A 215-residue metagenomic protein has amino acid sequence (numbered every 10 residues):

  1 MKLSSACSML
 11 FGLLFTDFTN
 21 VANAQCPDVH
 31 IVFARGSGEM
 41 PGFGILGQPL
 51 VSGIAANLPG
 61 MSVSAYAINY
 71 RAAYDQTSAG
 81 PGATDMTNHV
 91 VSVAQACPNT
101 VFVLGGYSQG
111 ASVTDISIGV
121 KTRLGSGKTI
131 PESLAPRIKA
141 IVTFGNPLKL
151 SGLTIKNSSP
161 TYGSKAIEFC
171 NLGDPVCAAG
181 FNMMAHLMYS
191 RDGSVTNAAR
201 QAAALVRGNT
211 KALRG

Functional and structural regions predicted by a protein language model:
M1-Q25, R214-G215: Fungal secretory targeting signals
A24-C26, P59-G60, A96-C97, V113 (+2 more regions): Extracellular/periplasmic catalytic domains that process cell-envelope and extracellular macromolecules
C26-V101, N171-V195, A199-K211: Active-site catalytic motif of lipid deacylating hydrolases and related acyltransferases
M61-A65, V103-G105, G119, R123: A residue-level marker of the well-folded mature domains of exported/periplasmic proteins
L104-G110, T114: Gly/Ala-rich beta-loop-alpha elbow adjacent to hydrolase catalytic centers
L124-A140: Short mixed-charge
I138-K149, N171-G173: Active-site nucleophile loop of the alpha/beta-hydrolase fold
I155-P175: Surface-exposed loop and adjacent secondary-structure segments within mature catalytic domains
